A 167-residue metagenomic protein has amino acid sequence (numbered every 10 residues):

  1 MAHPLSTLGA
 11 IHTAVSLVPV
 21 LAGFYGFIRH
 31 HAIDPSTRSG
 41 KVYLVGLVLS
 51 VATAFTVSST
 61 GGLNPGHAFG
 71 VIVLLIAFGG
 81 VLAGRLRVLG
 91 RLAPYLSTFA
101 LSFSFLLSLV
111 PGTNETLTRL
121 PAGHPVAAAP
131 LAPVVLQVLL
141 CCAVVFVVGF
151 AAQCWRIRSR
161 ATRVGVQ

Functional and structural regions predicted by a protein language model:
M1-Q167: Alpha-helical membrane insertion/targeting regions
